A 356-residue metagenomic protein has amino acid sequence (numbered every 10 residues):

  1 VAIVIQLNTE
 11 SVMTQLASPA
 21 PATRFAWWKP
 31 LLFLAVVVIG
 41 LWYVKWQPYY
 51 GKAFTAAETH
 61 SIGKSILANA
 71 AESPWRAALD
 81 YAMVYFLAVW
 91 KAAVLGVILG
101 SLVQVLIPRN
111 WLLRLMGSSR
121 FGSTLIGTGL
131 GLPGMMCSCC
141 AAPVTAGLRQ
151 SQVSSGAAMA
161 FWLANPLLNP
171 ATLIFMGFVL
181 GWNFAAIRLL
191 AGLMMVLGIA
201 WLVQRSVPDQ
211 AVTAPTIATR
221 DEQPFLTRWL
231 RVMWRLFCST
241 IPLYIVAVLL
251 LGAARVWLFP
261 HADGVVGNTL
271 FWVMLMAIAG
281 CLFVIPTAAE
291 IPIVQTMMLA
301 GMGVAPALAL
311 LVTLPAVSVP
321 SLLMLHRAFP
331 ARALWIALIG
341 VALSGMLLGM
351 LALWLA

Functional and structural regions predicted by a protein language model:
T9, T14-P21, I199-P242: Long, contiguous bundles of hydrophobic transmembrane helices that form the permeation core of multi-pass
F25-G51, R114, S118, S123 (+2 more regions): Juxtamembrane and boundary regions of transmembrane helices in multi-pass small-molecule transporters and channels
W46-L67, H261-L270: Interfacial/capping segments of alpha-helical transmembrane domains
T59-M83: Interfacial loop/helix-cap signal at membrane boundaries in integral membrane proteins
L67, L79, G96, L102-M116 (+1 more regions): Transmembrane helical segments that form the transport core of multi-pass membrane transport proteins
A88, A92, G96, G100 (+14 more regions): Alpha-helical transmembrane segments in multi-pass membrane proteins
G100, Q104, G134, M195-A200 (+5 more regions): Alpha-helical transmembrane segments of multipass membrane proteins
G131-I187, V256-A333: Membrane-interfacial helix-loop connectors
